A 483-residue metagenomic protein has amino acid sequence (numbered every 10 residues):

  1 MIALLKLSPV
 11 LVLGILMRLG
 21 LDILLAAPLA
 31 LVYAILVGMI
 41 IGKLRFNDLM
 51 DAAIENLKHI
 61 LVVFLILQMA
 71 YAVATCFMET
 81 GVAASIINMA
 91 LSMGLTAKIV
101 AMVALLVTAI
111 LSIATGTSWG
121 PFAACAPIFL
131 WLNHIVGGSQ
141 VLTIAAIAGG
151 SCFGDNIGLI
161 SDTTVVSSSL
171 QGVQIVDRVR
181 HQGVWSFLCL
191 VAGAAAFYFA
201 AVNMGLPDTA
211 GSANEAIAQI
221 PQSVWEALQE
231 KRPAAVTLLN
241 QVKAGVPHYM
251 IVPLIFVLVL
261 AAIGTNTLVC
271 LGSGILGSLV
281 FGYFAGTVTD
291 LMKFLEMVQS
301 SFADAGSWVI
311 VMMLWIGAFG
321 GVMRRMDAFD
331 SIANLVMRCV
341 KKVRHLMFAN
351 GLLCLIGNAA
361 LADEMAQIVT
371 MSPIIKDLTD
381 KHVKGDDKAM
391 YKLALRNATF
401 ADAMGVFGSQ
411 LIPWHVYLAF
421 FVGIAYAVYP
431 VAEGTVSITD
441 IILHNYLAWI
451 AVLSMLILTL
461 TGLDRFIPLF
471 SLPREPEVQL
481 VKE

Functional and structural regions predicted by a protein language model:
M1-T75, E79-I99, V236-V246, V252-W315 (+4 more regions): Hydrophobic transmembrane alpha-helices of multi-pass solute/ion transporters
D22-L25, V62-V63, A74-A83, L111-A124 (+5 more regions): Short helix-coil transition sites and intra-membrane helix breaks within transmembrane domains of multi-pass
G42, K58, G137-V141, S167-V179 (+4 more regions): Juxtamembrane helix-boundary/capping and inter-helix hinge elements in multi-pass membrane proteins
Q68-A70, T96-I128, M337-L378: Hydrophobic alpha-helical transmembrane segments of multi-pass integral membrane proteins, predominantly secondary
K98-I110, G137-N156, H345-N358, K384-L411 (+1 more regions): Alpha-helical transmembrane segments of multi-pass membrane proteins
G120-W131, S161-V173, S331, M365-T379 (+1 more regions): Re-entrant/interfacial helical elements at transmembrane boundaries that shape and gate the permeation pathway
N156-I157, S168-A234, Q367, G408-E483: Juxtamembrane and boundary regions of transmembrane helices in multi-pass small-molecule transporters and channels
L190-F197, C354-G423: Alpha-helical transmembrane segments of helical membrane proteins, especially in multi-pass transport, channel
